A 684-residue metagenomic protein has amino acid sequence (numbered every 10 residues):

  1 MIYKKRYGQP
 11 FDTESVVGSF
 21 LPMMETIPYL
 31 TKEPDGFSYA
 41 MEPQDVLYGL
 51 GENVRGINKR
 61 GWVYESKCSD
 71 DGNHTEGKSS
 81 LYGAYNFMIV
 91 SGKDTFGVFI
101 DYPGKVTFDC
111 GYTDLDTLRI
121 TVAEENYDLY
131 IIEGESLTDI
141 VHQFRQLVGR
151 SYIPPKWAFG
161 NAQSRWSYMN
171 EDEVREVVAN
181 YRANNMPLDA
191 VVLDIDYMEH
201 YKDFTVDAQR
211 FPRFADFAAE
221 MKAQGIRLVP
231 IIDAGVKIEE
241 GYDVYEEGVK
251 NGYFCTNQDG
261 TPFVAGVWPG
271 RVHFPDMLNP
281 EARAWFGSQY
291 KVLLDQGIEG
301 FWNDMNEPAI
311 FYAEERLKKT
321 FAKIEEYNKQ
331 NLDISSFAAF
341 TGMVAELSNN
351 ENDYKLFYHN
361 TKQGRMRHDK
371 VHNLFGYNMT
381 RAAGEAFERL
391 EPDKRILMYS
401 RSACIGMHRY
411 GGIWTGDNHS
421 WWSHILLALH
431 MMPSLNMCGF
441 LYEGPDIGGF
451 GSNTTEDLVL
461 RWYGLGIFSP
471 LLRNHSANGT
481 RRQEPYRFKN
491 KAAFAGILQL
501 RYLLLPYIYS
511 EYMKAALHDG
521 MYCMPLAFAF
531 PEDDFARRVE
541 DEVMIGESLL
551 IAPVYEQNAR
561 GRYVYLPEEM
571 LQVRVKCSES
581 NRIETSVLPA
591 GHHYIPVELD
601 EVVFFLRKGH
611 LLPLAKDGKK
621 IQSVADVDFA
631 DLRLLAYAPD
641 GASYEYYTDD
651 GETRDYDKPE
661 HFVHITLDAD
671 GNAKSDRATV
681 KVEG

Functional and structural regions predicted by a protein language model:
M1-P155, R165-W166, E171, V178-A183 (+5 more regions): Catalytic and substrate-binding clefts that recognize carbohydrates or anionic sugar/phosphate headgroups
Y64-C68, L81-A84, R175, R283 (+3 more regions): Short, hydrophobic/amphipathic alpha-helical packing segments that form internal helix faces or helix-helix interfaces
N73, L374-F375, T380-I396, S402-I413 (+3 more regions): Catalytic core of carbohydrate-active enzymes
G77, G97-F99, T107-C110, D139-V141 (+11 more regions): Short helix/loop capping segments that flank catalytic or ligand/cofactor-binding pockets
Y82-N86, K93-T95, P103, N126 (+9 more regions): Extracellular structured ligand-interaction cores
I89-D94, N257-D259, P567-E568: Short acidic-glycine loop/turn motifs at beta-strand connectors
R150-S164, T261-F274: N-terminal small/glycine-rich loop or linker at the start of catalytic domains across soluble metabolic enzymes
P187-F494, A529-F530: Aromatic- and carboxylate-enriched substrate-binding clefts and catalytic-loop regions of carbohydrate-active enzymes
